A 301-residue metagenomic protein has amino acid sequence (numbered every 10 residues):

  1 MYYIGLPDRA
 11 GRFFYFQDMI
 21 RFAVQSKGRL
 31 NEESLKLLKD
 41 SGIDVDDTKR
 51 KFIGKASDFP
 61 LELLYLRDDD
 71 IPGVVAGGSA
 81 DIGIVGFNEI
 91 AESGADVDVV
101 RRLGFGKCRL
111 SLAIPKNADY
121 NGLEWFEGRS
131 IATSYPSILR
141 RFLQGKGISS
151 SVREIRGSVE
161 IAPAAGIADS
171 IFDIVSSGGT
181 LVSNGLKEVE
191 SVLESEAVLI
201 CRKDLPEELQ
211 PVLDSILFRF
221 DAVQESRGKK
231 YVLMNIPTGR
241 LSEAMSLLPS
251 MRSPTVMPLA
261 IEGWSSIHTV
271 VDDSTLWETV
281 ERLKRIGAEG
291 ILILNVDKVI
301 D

Functional and structural regions predicted by a protein language model:
Y2-Q17: Positively charged N-terminal leader segments that act as targeting/secretion signals
D18-L61, V85-V97, L103-R109, N117-D301: Small-molecule-sensing regulatory modules
P60-S79: Short, structured active-site "lid" loops
